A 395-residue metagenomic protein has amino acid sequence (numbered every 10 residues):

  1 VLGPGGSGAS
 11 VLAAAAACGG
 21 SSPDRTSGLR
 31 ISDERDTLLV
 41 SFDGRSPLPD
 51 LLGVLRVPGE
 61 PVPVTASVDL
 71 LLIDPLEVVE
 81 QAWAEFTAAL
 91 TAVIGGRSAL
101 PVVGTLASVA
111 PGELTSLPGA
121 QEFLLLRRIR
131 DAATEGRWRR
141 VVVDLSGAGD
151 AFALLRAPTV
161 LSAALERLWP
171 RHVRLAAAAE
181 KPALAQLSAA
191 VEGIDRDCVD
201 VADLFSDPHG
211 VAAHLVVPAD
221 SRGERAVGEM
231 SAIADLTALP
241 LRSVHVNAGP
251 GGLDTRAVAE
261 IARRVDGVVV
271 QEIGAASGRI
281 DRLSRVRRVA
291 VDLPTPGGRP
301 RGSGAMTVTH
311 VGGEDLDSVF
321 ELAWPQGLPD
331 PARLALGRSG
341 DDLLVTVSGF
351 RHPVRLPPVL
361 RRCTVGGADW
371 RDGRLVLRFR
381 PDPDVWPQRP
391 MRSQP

Functional and structural regions predicted by a protein language model:
V1-V78, L145-A163: Walker A/P-loop NTP-binding active-site region of P-loop NTPases, recognizing the glycine-rich GxxxxGKT/S
G19-D33, R378, D382-P395: Actinobacteria-biased recognition of intrinsically disordered, low-complexity terminal regions
G44-P47, L76-V79, G147-D150, D220-G223 (+2 more regions): Conserved nucleotide-binding/hydrolysis micro-motifs of P-loop NTPases
V54-L114, L124, R128: An N-terminal, globular interaction/scaffold subdomain
V64-Q81, E85, A157-E192, D266 (+1 more regions): Long, charge-dense
A89, V93, R97, A178-A179 (+2 more regions): Basic, amphipathic N-terminal segments
I94-R222, A226-E229: Phosphate/Mg2+-binding loops and adjacent switch elements in nucleotide/diphosphate-handling enzyme cores
V199-A332, G340-V365, R380-Q394: C-terminal lobe/tail of nucleotide-utilizing enzymes
